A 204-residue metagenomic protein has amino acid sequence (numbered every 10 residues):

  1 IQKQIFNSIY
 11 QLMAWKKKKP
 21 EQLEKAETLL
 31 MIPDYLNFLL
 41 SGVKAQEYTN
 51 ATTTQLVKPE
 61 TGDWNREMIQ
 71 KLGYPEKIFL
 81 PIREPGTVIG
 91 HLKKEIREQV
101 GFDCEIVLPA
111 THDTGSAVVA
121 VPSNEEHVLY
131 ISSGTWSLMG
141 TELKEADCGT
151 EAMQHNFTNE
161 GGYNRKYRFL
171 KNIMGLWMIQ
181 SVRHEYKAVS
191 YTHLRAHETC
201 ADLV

Functional and structural regions predicted by a protein language model:
I1-K44, L56-R66, Q70-K71, K94-A201: Active-site core segments that coordinate phosphate-bearing ligands/cofactors across diverse enzyme families
Q46-A51: Nucleotide/phosphate-binding loop and acidic/charged catalytic motifs in nucleotide-binding or -utilizing enzymes
T53-T54, P81: A generic structural signal for short
L72-I78: A structural motif corresponding to the C-terminal end of an alpha-helix and its immediate exit/capping segment
F79-I82, I106-V107: Generic structural signal for residues in well-ordered beta-strands
E84-L92: Glycine-rich phosphate-binding loops at beta-strand->alpha-helix junctions
